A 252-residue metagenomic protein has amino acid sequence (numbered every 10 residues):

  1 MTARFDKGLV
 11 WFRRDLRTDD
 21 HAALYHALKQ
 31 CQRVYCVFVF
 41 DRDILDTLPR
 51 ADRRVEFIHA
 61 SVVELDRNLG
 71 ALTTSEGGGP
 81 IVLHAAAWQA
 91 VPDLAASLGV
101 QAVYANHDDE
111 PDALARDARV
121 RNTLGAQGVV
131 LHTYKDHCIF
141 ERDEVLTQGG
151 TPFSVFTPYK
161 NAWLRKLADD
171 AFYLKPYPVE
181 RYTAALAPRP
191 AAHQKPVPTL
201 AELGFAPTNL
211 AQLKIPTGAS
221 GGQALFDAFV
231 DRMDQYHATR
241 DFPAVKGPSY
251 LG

Functional and structural regions predicted by a protein language model:
M1-A171: Trp/Phe/Arg-rich N-terminal binding region typifying the photolyase-homology
R165-G252: Catalytic cores of enzymes that engage adenine nucleotides and/or redox cofactors via long glycine-rich, Lys/Arg/His
